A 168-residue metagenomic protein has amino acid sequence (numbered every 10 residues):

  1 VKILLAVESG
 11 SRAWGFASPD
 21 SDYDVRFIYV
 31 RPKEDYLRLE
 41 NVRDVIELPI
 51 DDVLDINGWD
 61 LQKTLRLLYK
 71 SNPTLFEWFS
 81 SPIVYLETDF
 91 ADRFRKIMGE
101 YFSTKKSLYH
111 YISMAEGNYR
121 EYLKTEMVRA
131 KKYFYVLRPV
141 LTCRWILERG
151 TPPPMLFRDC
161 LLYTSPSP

Functional and structural regions predicted by a protein language model:
V1-V7: Helical scaffold of the NTase/Pol beta-like nucleotidyltransferase catalytic core
L4, Y23, F134: Residue-level detector of short, conserved catalytic/binding motifs and their immediate flanks
E8-G10, N57: Short His-Asn-centered micro-motif
G10-D51: Catalytic metal-binding acidic patch
S11-W14, R31-K33, R120, L141-T142 (+1 more regions): Short, solvent-exposed loop/turn segments at secondary-structure junctions
E47-R144, E148-R149, L161: Conserved NTP/Mg2+-binding pocket subregion across the NTase superfamily
P152-L162: Short, charged amphipathic alpha-helical segments flanked by flexible coils
Y163-P168: Conserved small/polar residues in nucleotide/adenosyl-binding loops
